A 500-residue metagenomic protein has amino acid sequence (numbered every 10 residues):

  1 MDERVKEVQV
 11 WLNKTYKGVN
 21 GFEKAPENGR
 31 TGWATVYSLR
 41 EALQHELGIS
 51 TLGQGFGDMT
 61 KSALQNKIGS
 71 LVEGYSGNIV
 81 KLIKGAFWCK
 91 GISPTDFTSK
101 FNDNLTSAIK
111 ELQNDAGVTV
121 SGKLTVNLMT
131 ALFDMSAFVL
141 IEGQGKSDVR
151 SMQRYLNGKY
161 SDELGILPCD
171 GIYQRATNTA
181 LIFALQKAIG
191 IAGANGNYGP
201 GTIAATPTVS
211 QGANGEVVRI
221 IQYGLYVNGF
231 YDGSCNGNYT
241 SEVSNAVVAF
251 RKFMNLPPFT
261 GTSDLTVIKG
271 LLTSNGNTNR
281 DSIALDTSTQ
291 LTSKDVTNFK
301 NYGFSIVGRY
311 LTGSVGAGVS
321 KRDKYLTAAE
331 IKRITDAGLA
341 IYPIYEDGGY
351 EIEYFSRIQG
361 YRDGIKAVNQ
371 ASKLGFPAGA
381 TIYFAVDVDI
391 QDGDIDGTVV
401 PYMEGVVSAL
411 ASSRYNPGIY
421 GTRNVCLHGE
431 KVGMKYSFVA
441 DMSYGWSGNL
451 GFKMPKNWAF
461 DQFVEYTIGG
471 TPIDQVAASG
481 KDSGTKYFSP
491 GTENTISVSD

Functional and structural regions predicted by a protein language model:
M1-I306, Y310-V315: Cell-envelope/ECM-targeting effectors and their regulatory/trafficking segments
I79, V217, G224, S282-D286 (+6 more regions): Structural recognition of the beta-strand scaffold that forms the well-ordered cores of secreted hydrolase catalytic
T278-T287, C426, K431-D500: Functionally critical loop-and-helix segments that line ligand-binding/catalytic clefts of soluble enzyme domains
T289-T292, I306, T312-A317, D347-E351 (+4 more regions): Solvent-exposed loop/turn segments at secondary-structure junctions within structured extracellular/periplasmic domains
V296, I331, G364-V368, V400-V407: Generic structural signal for well-ordered alpha-helices, preferentially at hydrophobic/aromatic core positions
K300, T335-G338, A411: Anion (oxyanion) recognition and catalysis
S320-I390: Substrate-binding cleft of extracellular glycoside hydrolase catalytic domains
Y383-A440: Catalytic domains of cell-wall/extracellular-matrix polysaccharide-remodeling enzymes, centered on de-N-acetylation
